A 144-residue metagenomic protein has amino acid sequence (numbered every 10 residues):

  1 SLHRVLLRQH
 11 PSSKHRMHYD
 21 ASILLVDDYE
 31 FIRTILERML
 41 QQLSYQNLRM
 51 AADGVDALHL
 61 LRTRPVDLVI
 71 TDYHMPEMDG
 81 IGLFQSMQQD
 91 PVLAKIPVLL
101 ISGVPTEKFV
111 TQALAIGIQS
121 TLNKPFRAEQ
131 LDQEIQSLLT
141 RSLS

Functional and structural regions predicted by a protein language model:
S1-L2, F126-I135: C-terminal output helix
E30-R49: Two-component/phosphorelay signaling modules centered on CheY-like receiver
M50-L68: Acidic, metal-coordinating helix/loop segments flanking the phosphotransfer/catalytic sites of two-component signaling
T71-D72: Active-site T/S-Asp motif of two-component receiver
M75: Receiver (REC) domain active-site loop signature in two-component systems and cognate sites in sensor histidine kinases
Q119: Short, glycine/charged-rich "phosphate-handling" switch motifs in NTP-dependent and phosphotransfer domains
